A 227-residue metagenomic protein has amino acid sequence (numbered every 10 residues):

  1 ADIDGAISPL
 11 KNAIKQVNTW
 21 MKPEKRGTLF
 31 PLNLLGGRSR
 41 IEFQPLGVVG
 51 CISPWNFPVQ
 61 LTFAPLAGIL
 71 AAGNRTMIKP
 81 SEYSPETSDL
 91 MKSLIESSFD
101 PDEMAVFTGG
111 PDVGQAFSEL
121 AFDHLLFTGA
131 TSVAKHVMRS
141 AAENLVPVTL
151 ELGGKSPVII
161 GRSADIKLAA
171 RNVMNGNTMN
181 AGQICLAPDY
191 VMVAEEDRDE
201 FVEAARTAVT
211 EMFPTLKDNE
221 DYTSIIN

Functional and structural regions predicted by a protein language model:
A1-F63, F99-A105: N-terminal Rossmann NAD(P)-binding subdomain characteristic of aldehyde/semialdehyde dehydrogenases
L10, G73, M104, L125 (+3 more regions): Residue-level signal for inorganic ion chemistry
L10, S88-M91, F117, V137 (+2 more regions): Hydrophobic packing residues within well-ordered alpha-helices of enzyme cores
T19, P23, Q44, G50-C51 (+1 more regions): PLP-dependent aminotransferase-like
R38-S39, V106-D123: A structured beta-alpha segment of the ubiquitous adenosine-cofactor-binding alpha/beta core
F43-V48, A72-N74, P101-D102, A121-D123 (+2 more regions): Short coil/turn connectors at secondary-structure junctions
A67, H124-T128: Periplasmic-binding protein-like
F99, S132-N227: ALDH superfamily catalytic-core signature
